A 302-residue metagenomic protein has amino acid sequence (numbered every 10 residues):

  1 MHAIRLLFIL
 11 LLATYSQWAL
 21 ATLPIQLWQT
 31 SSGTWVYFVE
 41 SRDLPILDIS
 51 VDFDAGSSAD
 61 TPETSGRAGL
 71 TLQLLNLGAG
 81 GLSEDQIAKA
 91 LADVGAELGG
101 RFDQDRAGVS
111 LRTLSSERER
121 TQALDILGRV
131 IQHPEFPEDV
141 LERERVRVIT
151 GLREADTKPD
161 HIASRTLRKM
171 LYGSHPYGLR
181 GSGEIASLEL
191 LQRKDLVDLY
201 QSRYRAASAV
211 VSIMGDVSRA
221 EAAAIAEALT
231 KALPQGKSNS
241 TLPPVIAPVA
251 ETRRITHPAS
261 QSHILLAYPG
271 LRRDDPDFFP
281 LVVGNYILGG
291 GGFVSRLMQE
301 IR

Functional and structural regions predicted by a protein language model:
H2-I9: Sec-dependent signal peptide recognition, specifically the positively charged N-region followed immediately by
T14-S16: N-terminal signal peptide c-region/cleavage motif recognized by signal peptidases
L20-I46: N- or domain-start disorder-to-order transition segments that initiate the globular core
Y37-V39, L44-L70, E84-V130, R145 (+6 more regions): M16 family metallopeptidases and their MPP-like homologs
E84, A88-A92, E135-R153, S218 (+2 more regions): Acidic/histidine-enriched alpha-helical segments
L127-F136, L229-K237: A common structural junction motif
G173, Y177-G181, A186, R205-A206 (+1 more regions): An aromatic/glycine/proline-enriched structural segment found at the starts of mature extracellular/organellar domains
